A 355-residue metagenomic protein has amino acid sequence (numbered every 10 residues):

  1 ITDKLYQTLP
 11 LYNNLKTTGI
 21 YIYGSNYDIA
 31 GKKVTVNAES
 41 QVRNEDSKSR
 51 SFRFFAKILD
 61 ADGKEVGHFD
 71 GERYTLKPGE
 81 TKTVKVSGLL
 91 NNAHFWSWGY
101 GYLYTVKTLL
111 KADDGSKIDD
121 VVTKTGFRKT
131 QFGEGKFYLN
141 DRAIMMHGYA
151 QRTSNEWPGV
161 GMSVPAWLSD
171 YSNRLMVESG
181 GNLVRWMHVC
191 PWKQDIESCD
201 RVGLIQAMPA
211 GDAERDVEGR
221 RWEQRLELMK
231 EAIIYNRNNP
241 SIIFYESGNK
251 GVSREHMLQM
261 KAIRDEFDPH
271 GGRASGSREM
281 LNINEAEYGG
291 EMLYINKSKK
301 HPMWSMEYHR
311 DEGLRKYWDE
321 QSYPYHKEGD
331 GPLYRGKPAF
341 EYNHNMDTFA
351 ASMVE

Functional and structural regions predicted by a protein language model:
I1-C190, S198, L228-M229, I243-F244: Secreted/periplasmic carbohydrate-active enzymes, especially glycoside hydrolases
D170-E178, N182-E355: Substrate-binding/catalytic cleft of secreted carbohydrate-active enzymes, primarily glycoside hydrolases
